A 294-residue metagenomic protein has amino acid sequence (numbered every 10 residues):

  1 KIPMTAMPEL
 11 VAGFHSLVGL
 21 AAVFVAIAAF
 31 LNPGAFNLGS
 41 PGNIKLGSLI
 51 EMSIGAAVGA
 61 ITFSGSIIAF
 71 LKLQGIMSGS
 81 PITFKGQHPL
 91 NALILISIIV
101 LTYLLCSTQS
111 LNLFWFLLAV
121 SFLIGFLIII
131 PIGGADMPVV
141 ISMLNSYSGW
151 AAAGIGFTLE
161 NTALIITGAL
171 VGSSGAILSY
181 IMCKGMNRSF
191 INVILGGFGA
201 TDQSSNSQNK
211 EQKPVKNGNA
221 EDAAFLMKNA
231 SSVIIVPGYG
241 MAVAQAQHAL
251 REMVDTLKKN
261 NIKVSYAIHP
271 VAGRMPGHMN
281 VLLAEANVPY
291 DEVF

Functional and structural regions predicted by a protein language model:
K1-M7, V23-S40, T108: Transmembrane alpha-helix boundary signature
K1-V11, S66-P81, I124-M137, S179-C183: C-terminal ends of transmembrane helices
T5-V18, P81-L93, P138-Y147: Cytoplasmic-side transmembrane-helix entry/capping segments in multi-pass membrane proteins
N32-L46, G75-S80: Membrane-interface helix termini and inter-helical loops of multi-pass transporters
L46-T62, G168-S174: Alpha-helical transmembrane segments
G133, Y147-I191: Mobile "lid/hinge" segments at catalytic clefts and subdomain interfaces of large enzymes
L170-A230: Membrane-interfacial segments at transmembrane helix termini in multi-pass membrane proteins
E211-F294: Structured cytosolic domains appended to multi-pass membrane proteins
